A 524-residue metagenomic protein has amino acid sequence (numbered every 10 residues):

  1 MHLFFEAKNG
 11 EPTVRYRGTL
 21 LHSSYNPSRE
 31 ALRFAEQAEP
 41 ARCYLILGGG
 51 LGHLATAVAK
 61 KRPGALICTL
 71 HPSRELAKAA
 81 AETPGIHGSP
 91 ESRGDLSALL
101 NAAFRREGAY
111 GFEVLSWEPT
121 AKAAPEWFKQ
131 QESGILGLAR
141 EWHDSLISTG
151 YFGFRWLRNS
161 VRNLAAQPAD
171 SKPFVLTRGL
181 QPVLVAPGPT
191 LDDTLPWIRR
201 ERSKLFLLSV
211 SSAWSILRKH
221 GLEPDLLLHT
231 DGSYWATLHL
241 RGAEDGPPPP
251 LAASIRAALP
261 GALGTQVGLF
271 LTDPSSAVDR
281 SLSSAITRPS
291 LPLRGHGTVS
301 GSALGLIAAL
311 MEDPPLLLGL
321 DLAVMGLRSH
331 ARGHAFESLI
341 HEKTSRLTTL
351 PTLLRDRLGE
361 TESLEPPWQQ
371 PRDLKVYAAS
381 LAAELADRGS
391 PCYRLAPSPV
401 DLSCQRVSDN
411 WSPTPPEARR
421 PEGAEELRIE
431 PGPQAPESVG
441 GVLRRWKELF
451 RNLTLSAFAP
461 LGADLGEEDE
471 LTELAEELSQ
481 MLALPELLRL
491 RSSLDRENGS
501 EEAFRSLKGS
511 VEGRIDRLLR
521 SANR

Functional and structural regions predicted by a protein language model:
M1-V185, P189-F206, S215-P224, Y234-A253 (+4 more regions): N-terminal donor/sugar-recognition subdomains of glycan-related enzymes, prototypically the membrane-proximal stem
T194-W197, H229, L263-G264, S281-S283 (+2 more regions): A short secondary-structure junction signal
L207-A213, A303: Extended, hydrophobic alpha-helical segments in both membrane/secreted and soluble proteins
S209-V210, S254, V299: Replace "coordinates the UDP/GDP/TDP-sugar" with "coordinates nucleotide-activated sugar donors
A213-W214, E223-D231, L310-A331: Glycine-rich phosphate/pyrophosphate-binding loops and their adjacent beta-strand/loop elements at enzyme active sites
L259-L322: Active-site/ligand-binding-proximal alpha/beta "capping" segment
L322-E342, D356: Conserved phosphate- and dinucleotide-binding cores of soluble alpha/beta proteins, encompassing both enzyme active
E342-T361: Short, flexible loop segments at boundaries between secondary-structure elements
